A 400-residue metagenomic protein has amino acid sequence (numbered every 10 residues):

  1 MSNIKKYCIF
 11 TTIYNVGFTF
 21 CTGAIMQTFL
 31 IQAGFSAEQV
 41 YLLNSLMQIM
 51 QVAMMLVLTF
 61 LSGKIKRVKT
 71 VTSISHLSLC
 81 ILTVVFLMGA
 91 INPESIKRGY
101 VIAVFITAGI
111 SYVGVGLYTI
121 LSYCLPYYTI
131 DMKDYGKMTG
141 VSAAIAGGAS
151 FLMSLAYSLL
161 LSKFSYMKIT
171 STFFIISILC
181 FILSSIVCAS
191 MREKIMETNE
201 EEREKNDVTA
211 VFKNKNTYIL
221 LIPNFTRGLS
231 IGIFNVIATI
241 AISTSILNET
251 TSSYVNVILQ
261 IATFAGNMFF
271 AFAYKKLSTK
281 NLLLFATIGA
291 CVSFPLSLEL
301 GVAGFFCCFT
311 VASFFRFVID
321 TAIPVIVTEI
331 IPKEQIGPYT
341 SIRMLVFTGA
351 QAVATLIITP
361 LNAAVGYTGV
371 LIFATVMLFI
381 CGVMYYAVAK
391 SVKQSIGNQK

Functional and structural regions predicted by a protein language model:
M1, K194-I222: Juxtamembrane intracellular "pre-TM" segments in multi-pass secondary transporters
M1-A53, N216-V257: Helix-loop boundary and gating motifs at the non-cytosolic
F18, V85-A90, C180-R192, Y367 (+1 more regions): Multi-pass alpha-helical transporter architecture, strongest for 12-TM Major Facilitator/SLC carriers used
A37-E38, I130-S142, E249, K333-R343: Loop-to-transmembrane helix entry/capping segments in MFS-fold secondary transporters and related SLC/MFSD carriers
M54-R67, L161, G266-S278, N362-A363: Helix-to-loop junctions at the C-terminal end of transmembrane segments in multipass secondary transporters
T70-F86, N281-P295, T375: Structural signature of the two symmetry-related core transmembrane helices
V115-I130, V318-I331: Intracellular juxtamembrane helix-capping segments at the cytosolic ends of symmetry-related transmembrane helices
K280-D320: C-terminal transmembrane helical hairpin of 12-TM major facilitator-type secondary transporters
